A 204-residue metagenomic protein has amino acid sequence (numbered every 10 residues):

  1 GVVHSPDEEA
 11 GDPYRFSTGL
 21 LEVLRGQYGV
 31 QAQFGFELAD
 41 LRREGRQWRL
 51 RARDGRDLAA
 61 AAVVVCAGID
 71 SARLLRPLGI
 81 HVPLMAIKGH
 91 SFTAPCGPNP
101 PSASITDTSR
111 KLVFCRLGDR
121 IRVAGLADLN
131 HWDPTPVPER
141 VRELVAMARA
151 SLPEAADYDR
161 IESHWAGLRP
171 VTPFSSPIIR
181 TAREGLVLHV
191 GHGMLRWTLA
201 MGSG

Functional and structural regions predicted by a protein language model:
G1-E22, I69-D70, R140-M147, R196 (+1 more regions): Mid-domain beta-loop-alpha active-site segment that forms a flexible, acidic cofactor/metal-binding surface
V2-D54, L58-A61: Helical element adjacent to the flavin cofactor pocket in flavoenzyme catalytic cores
G29-Q31, I121, L186: Short, conserved active-site loop motifs that form the nucleotide-linked donor/cofactor pocket
L38-L41, L112-C115, I179: A structural signal for short hydrophobic beta-strand segments in well-ordered beta-sheet cores
R49-R51, R122, V187-L188: General beta-strand recognition
A52-P101, V137, E154-A155: Central helical "cap/lid" subdomain
P77, G97-P100, G118-R122, D128-L168: Flavin-binding catalytic cores
T108-S109, R149-G204: C-terminal catalytic lobe of FAD-dependent flavoproteins
